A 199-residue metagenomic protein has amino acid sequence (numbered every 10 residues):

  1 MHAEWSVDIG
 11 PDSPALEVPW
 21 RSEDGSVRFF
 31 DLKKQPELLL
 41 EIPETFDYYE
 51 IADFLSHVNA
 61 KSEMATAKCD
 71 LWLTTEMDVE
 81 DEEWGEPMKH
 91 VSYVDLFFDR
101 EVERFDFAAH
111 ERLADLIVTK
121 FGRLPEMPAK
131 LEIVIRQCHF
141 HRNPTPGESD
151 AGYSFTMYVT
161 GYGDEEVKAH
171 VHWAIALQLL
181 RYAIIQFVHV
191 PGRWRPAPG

Functional and structural regions predicted by a protein language model:
M1-T66: Charge-rich, low-complexity N-terminal segments
D24-F30, I42-Y49, D53, R104-A108 (+2 more regions): Alpha-helix boundary/N-cap detector
S26-L38, E86-D95, E148-V159: Glycine-rich, often proline-containing surface loops adjacent to acidic residues and nearby aromatics that form
D47-R136: Amphipathic, interaction-prone secondary-structure segments
A108-G199: Ampiphathic alpha-helical segments that act as solvent-exposed interaction surfaces
